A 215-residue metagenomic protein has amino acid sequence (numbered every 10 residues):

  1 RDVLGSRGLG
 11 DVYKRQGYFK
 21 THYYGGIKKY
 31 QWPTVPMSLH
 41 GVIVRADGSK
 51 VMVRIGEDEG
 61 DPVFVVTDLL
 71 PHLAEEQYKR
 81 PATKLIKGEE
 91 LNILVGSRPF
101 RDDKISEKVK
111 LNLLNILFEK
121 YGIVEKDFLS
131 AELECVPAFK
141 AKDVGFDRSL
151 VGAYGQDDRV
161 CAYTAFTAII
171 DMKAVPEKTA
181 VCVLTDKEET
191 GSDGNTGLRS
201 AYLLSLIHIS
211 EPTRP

Functional and structural regions predicted by a protein language model:
R1-G5, L9, Y13, H208-P215: Single conserved hydrophobic/aromatic residue that forms the stacking wall/gate of nucleotide- or nucleobase-binding
S6-E76: A generic, well-ordered mixed alpha/beta core segment in the N-terminal half of proteins
K14-Y24, G152-G191: Alpha-helical metal-binding/catalytic segments enriched in His/Glu/Asp
I27, R45-D47, F139-A141, L184-G191: Acidic, glycine-rich active-site loops and adjacent beta-strand->loop/helix elements that engage anionic groups
G56-A153: Soluble metallo-hydrolase cores and metallopeptidase-like ectodomains found primarily in the secretory/periplasmic
N92, L111-F118, A162-I170, L204-S205: Predominant activation on well-ordered alpha-helical scaffold segments within soluble catalytic domains
G122-E132, V175-C182, S210, R214: Flexible, glycine/charged-enriched surface loops at secondary-structure junctions
T190-L203: Short glycine/threonine-rich loop-to-helix capping motif typified by GTGT followed within a few residues by an Asp-Pro
